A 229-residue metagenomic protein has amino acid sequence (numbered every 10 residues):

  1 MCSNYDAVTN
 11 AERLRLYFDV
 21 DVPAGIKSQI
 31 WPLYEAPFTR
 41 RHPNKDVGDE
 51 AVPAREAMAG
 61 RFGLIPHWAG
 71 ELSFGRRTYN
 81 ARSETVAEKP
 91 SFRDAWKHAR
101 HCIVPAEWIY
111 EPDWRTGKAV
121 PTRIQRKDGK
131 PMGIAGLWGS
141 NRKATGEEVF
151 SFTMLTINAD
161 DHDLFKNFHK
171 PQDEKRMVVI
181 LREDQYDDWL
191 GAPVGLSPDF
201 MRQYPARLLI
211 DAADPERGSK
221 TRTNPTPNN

Functional and structural regions predicted by a protein language model:
M1-N229: Short linear sequence motif anchored by a di-proline
